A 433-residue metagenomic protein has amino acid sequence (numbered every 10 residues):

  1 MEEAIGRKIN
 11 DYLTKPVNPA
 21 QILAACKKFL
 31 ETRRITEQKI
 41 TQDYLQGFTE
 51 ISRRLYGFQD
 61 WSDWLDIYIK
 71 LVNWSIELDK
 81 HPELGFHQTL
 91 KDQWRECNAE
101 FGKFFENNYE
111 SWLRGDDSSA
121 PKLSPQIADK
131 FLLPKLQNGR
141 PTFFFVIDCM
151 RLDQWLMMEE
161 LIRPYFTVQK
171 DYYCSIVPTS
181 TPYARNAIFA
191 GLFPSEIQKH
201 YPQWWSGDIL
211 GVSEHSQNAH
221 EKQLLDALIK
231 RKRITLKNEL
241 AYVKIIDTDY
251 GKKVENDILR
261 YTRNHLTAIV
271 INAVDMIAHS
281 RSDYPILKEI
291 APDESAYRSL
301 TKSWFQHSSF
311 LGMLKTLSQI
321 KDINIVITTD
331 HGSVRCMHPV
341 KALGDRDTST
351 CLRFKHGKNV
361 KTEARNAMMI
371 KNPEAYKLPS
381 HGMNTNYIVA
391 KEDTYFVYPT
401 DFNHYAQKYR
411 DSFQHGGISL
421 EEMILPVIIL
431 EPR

Functional and structural regions predicted by a protein language model:
M1-D11, A24: Alpha4 helix (beta4-alpha4-beta5 surface) of REC/receiver domains from two-component response regulators
E2, A20, D153-L156: Alpha-helical elements of the RecA-like P-loop NTPase motor core of helicases
D11, A25-C26, T32-R433: Feature captures the catalytic ectodomains and active-site-proximal regions of enzymes that hydrolyze or transfer
V17-C26: C-terminal output helix
